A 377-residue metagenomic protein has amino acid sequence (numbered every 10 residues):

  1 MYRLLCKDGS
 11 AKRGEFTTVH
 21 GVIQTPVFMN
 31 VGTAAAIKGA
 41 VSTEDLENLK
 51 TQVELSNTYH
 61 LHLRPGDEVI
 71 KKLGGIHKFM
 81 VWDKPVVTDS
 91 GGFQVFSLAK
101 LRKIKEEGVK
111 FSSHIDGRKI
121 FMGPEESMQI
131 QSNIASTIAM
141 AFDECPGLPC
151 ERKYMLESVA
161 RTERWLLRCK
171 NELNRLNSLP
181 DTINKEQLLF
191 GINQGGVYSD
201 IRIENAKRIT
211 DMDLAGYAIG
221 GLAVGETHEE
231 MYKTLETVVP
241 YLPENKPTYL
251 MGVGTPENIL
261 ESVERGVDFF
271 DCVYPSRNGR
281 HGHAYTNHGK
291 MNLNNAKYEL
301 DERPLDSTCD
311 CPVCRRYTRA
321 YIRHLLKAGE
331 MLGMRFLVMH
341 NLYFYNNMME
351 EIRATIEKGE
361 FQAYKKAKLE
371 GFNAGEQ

Functional and structural regions predicted by a protein language model:
M1-E15, I23-G32, G39-A40, D143-C150 (+1 more regions): C-terminal extensions of enzymes
M1-I183, A296-E299: Non-catalytic, usually N-terminal nucleic-acid engagement modules in DNA/RNA processing proteins
G21, E54, D89, Q131 (+5 more regions): Conserved, mostly hydrophobic/aromatic
E126, I130, E157-R168, E204 (+4 more regions): A non-catalytic, amphipathic alpha-helix used as a structural packing/dimerization or gating element in enzyme scaffolds
S136, L167, N171-N174, P240-P243 (+4 more regions): Generic secondary-structure signature for well-ordered alpha-helical cores
G147-R152, L156, G216-L222, M331-M334: Glycine- and acidic
E163, E172, L176, L188-L305: Glycine-rich phosphate/ribose-binding loops and adjacent secondary-structure elements that form binding surfaces
E172-T182, K246, I352-Y364: Surface-exposed helix-capping loop/turn segments at secondary-structure junctions
